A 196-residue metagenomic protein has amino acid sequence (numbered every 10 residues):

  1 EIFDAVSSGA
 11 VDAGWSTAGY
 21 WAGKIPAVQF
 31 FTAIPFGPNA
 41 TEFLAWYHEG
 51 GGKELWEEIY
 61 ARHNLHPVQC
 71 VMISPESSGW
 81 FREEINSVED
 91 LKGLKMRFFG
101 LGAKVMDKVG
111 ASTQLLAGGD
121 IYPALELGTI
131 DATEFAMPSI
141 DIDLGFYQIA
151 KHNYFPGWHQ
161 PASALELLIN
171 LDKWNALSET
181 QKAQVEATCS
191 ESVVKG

Functional and structural regions predicted by a protein language model:
E1-F43, G51-G196: N-terminal secretory/targeting leader peptides
